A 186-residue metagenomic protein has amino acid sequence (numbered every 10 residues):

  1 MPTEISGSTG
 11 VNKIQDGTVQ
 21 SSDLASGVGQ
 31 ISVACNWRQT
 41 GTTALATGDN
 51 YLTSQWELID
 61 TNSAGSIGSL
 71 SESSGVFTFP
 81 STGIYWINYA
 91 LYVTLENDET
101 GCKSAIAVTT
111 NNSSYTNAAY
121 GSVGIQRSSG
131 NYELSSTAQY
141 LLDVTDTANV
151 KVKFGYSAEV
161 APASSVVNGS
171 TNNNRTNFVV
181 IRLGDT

Functional and structural regions predicted by a protein language model:
M1-I31: Fibrous stalk/shaft segments of extracellular and virion attachment machinery
T9, A25-T100, T110, A163-T186: Terminal (often C-terminal
I14, S74-G75, Q139: A structural connector/turn signal
D16, S81-T82, D146: Surface-exposed loops/turns
S71, S104-A105, T110-D146: Glycine-rich strand-loop-strand elements at beta-sheet edges
G83-V93, L134-Q139, A148-A158: Extracellular beta-strand-rich recognition modules
